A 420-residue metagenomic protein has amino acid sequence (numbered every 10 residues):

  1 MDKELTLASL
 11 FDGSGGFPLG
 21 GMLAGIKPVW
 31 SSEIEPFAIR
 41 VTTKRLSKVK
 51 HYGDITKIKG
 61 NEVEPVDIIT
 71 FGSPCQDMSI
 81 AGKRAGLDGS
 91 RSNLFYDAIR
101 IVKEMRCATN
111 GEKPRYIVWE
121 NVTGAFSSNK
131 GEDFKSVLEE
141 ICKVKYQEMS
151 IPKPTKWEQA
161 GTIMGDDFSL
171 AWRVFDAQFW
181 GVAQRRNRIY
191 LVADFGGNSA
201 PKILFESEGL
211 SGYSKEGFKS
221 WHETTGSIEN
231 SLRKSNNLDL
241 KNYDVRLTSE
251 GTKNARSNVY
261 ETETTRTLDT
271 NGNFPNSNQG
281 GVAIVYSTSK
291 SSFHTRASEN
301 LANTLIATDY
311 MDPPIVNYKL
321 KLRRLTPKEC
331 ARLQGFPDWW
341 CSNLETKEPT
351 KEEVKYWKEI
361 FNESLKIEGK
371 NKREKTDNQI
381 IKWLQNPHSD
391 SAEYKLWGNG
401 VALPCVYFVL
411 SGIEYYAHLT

Functional and structural regions predicted by a protein language model:
D2, A160-I163, S169-T420: Class I SAM-dependent DNA methyltransferase catalytic core with a primary bias toward cytosine-5 DNMT/HhaI-like enzymes
D2-E139, E148-M149, G161: Core alpha/beta nucleotide-donor-binding catalytic domains of modification enzymes
G20, V41, S136, E140-K143 (+3 more regions): Amphipathic alpha-helical segments that form well-ordered structural scaffolds and often line/cohere around active
F37-A38, I58-K59, S79-I80, F95-R100 (+5 more regions): Short, surface-exposed, polar/charged, turn-prone segments marking secondary-structure boundaries
E140-Q147, D194-G196: Acidic, His- and aromatic-enriched active-site or binding-groove loops in soluble protein domains that engage sugars
K143-L170: Short mixed-charge
